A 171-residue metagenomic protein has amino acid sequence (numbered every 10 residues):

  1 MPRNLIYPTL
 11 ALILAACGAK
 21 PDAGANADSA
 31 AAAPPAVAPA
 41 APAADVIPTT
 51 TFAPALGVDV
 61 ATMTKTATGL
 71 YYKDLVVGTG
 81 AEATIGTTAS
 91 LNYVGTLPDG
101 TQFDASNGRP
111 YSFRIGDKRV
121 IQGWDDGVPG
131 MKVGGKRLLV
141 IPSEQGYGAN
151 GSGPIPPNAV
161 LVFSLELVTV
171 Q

Functional and structural regions predicted by a protein language model:
P2-Q171: Cross-family detector of peptidyl-prolyl cis-trans isomerase
